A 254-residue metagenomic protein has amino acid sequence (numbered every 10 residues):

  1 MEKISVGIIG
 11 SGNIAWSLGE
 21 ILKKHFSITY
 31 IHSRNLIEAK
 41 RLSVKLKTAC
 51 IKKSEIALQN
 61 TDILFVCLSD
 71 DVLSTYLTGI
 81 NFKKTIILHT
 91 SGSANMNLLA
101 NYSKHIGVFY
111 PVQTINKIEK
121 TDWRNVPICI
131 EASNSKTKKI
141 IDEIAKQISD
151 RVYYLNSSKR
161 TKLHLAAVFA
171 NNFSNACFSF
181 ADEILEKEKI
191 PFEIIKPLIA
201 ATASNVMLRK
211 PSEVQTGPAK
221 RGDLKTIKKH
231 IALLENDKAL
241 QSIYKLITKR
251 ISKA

Functional and structural regions predicted by a protein language model:
M1-K53: NAD(P)+-binding Rossmann beta1-loop-alpha1 motif at the extreme N-terminus of oxidoreductases
E2-I4, T85, V126: Nucleotide donor/acceptor-binding cores
G7-I8, V66, I130: Hydrophobic Val/Ile/Leu positions in short beta-strands of Rossmann-like dinucleotide-binding domains
H32, F65, A167-A170, S174 (+2 more regions): Amphipathic, non-transmembrane alpha-helical scaffold segments
L36-K120: Rossmann-like NAD(P)(H) cofactor-binding subdomain of soluble oxidoreductases
E38, L42-K45, K120-K162, A170-M207: Internal alpha-helical scaffold of NAD(P)-dependent oxidoreductase catalytic cores
E186, A200-A254: Interdomain hinge/lid region at the active-site interface of Rossmann-like NAD(P)-dependent oxidoreductases
